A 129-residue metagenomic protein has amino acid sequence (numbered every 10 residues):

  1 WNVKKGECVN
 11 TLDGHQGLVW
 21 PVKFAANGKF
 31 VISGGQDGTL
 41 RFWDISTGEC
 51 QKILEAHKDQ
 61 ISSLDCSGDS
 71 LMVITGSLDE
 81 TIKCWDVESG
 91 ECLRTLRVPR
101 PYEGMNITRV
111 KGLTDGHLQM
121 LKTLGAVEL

Functional and structural regions predicted by a protein language model:
W1-L129: WD40-repeat beta-propeller superdomains and closely related acidic/aromatic-rich repeat-like regions
